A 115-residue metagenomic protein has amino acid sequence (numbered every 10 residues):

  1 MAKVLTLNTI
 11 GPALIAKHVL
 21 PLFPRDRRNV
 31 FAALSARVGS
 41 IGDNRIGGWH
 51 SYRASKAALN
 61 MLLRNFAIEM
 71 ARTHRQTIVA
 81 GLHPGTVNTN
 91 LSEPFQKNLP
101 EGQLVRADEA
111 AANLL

Functional and structural regions predicted by a protein language model:
M1-I10, P24-T73: Catalytic loop of short-chain dehydrogenase/reductase
K3-T6, H83, E101: Short N-terminal micro-motifs specific to bacterial/archaeal maturation and metal-cluster initiation sites
G11-A16: Conserved internal alpha-helix within the Rossmann fold of NAD(P)-dependent oxidoreductases
V19: Class I S-adenosylmethionine-dependent transferase superfamily signal
R37-G39, G85-T89: Short connector loops/turns at beta-strand edges and beta->alpha or beta->beta junctions
M70-V87: Conserved Rossmann-fold SDR core element
G81, T89, E93-L115: C-terminal helical subdomain
